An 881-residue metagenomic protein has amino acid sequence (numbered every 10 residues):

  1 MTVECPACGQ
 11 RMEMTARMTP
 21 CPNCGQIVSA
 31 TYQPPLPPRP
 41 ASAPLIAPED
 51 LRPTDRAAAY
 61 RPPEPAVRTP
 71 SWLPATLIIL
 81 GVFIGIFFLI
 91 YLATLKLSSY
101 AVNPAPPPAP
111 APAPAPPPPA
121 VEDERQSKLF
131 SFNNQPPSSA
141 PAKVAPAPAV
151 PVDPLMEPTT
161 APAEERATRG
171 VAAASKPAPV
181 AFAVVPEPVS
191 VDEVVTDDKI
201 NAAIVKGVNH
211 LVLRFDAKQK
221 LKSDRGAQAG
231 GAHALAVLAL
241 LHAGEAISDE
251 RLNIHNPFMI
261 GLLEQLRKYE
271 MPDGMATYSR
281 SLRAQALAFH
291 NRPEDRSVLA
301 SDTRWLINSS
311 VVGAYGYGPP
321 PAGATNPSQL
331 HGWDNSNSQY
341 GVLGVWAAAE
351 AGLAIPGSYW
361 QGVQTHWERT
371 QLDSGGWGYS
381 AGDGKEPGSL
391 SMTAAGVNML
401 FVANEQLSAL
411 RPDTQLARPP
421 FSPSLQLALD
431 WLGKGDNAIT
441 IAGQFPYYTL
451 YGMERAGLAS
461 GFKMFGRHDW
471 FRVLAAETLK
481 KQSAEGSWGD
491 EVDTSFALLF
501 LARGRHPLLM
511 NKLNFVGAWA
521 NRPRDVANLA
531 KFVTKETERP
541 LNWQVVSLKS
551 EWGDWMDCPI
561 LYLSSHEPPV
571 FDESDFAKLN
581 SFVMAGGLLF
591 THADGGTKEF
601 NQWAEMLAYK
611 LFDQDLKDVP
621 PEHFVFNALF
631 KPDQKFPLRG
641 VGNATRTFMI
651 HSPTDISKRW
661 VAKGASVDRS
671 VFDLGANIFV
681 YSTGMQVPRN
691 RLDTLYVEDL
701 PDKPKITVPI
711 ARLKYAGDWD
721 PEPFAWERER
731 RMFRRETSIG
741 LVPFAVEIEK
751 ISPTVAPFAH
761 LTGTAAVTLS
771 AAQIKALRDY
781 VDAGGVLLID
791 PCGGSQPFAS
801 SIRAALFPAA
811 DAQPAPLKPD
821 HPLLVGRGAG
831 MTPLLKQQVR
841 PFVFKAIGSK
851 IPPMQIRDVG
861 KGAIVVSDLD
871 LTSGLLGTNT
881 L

Functional and structural regions predicted by a protein language model:
M1-L77, G81-T168: Low-complexity, Pro/Ser/Thr/Gly/Ala-rich intrinsically disordered linkers and tails that serve as
P177-K206, K220-I254, M271-R304, S309-Q361 (+4 more regions): An alpha-helical repeat/solenoid feature that recognizes helix-turn-helix modules
L211-A232, I247-R251, H255, I260-D273 (+3 more regions): Internal amphipathic alpha-helical repeat/solenoid segments
A217, A243, P272-G274, F289-R292 (+22 more regions): Solvent-exposed loop/turn segments at secondary-structure junctions within structured extracellular/periplasmic domains
V237-L238, R283-Q285, L306-I307, G316 (+10 more regions): Structural recognition of the beta-strand scaffold that forms the well-ordered cores of secreted hydrolase catalytic
G332-D334, I560-N601, F758-A799: Short alpha-beta junction capping motif
R503-I560, S564-E567, I656, K663-F758 (+3 more regions): Aromatic-Pro/Gly-enriched surface loop or interdomain linker that acts as a lid/target-recognition segment
T597-T683, I706-P709, G794-G877, L881: An acidic, glycine-rich "communication" segment
